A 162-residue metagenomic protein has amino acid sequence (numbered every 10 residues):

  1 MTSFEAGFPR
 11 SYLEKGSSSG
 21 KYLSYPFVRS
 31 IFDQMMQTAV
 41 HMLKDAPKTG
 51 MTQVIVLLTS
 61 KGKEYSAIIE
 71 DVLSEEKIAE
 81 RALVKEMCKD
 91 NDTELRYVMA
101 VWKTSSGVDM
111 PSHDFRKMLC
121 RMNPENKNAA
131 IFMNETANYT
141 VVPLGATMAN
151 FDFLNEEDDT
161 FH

Functional and structural regions predicted by a protein language model:
T2-K48, D92-H162: C-terminal binding/interaction regions
M36, T52, K77-E80: Hydrophobic alpha-helical segments
G50-S60, F132: Short beta-strand scaffold segments in enzyme catalytic cores
K63-E64: Hydrophobic "anchor" residues
I69-E70: Residue-level structural signal for beta-strand termini and adjacent loop
L73-E86: A short, polar/charged loop-to-alpha-helix boundary motif
E86-M87, M118: Residues within well-ordered alpha helices
